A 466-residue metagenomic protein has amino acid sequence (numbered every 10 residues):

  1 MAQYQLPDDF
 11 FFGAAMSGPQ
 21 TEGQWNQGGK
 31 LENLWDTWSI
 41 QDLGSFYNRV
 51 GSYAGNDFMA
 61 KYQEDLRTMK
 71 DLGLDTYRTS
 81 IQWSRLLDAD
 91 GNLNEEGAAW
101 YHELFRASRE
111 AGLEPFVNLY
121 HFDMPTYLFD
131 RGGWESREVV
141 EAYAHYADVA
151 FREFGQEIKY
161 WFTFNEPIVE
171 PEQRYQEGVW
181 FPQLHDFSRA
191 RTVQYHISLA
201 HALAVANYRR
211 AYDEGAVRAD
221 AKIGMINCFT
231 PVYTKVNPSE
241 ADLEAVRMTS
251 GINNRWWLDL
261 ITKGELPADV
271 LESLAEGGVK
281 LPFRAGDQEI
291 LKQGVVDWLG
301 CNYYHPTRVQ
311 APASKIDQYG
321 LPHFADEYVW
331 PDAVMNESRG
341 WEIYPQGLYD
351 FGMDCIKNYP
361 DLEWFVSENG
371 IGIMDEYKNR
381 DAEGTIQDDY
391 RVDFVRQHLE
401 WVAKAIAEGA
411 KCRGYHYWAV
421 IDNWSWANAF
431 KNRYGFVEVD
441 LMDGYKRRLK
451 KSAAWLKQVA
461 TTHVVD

Functional and structural regions predicted by a protein language model:
M1-F46, A89-D90, A99-D466: Active-site region of glycoside hydrolase catalytic domains
D9-F11, M59, T76: A common structural microfeature
E32-R67, L72: Aromatic- and Gly/Pro-rich amphipathic surface segment
G51-F58, D90-L93, V139: Short secondary-structure transition/capping motifs
D57-E64, L72, I81, E96-E103 (+2 more regions): Generic alpha-helix structural propensity
K61-Q82, G294-W298, N358: Catalytic domains of carbohydrate-active enzymes, especially glycoside hydrolases
D75, S84-L86, F122-M124: A short acidic, glycine/proline-enriched capping/turn motif at secondary-structure boundaries, especially helix N-cap
I81-E95: Glycine-rich, proline-tolerant flexible connector loops at the mouths of alpha/beta enzymes
